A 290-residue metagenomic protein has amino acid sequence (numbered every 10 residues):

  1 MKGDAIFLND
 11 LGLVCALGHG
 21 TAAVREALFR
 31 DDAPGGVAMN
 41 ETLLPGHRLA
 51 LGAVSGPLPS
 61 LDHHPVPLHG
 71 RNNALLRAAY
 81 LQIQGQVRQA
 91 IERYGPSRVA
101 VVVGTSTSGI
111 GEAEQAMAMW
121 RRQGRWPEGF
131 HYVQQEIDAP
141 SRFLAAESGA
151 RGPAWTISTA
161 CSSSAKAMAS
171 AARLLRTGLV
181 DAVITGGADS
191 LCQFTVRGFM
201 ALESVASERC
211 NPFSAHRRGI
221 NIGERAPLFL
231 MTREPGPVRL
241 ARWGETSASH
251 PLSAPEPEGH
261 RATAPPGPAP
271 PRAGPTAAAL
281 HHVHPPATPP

Functional and structural regions predicted by a protein language model:
A5-N9, T21, E26-N40, P45-L49 (+3 more regions): Condensing-enzyme catalytic core mediating Claisen C-C bond formation in acyl metabolism
D10, L28, V101, L144 (+7 more regions): Conserved small-residue
A22-A23, E114-W126, L144, L174-T177 (+2 more regions): A glycine- and small-aliphatic-rich helix-loop capping segment at beta-alpha/alpha-beta transitions that lines
A22-V103, G109-I110, T263-P275: Conserved active-site "lid/cap" helical segment
L61-G85, E128-E136, W155-K166, S214-P227 (+2 more regions): Active-site pocket-shaping loop/turn-to-helix segments
Q84, I137-P140, A145-G187, I222-P235: Active-site-proximal alpha-helical scaffold in enzymes
A100-V103, W155-S158, V183-A188, V238-G244 (+1 more regions): Beta-strand segments within the central parallel beta-sheet cores of soluble alpha/beta enzyme folds
T105-W155: Active-site-proximal gating segment of KS-fold condensing enzymes and close homologs
